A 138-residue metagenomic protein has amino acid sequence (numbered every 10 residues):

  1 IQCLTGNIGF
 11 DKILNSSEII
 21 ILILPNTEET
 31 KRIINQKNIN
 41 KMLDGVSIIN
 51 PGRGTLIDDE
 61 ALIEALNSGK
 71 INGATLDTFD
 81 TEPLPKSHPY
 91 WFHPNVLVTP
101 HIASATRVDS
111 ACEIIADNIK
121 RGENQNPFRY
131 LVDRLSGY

Functional and structural regions predicted by a protein language model:
I1-P89: Rossmann-like adenosine-cofactor binding region
E82-Y138: C-terminal helix-to-coil terminal segments
